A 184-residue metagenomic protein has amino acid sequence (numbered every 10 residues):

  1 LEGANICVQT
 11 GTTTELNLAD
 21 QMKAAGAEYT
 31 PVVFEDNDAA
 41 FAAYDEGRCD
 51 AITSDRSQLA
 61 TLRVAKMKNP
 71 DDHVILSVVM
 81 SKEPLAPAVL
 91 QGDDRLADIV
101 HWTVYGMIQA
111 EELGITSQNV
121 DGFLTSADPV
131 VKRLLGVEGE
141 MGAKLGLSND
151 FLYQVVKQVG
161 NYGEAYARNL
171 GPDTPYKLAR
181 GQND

Functional and structural regions predicted by a protein language model:
L1, Y44-D45, P87, T103: Hydrophobic residues within well-ordered alpha-helices
L1-A40, S57, D94: Bilobed "Venus flytrap"/periplasmic-binding protein-like clamshell domains and structurally analogous long
N5-Q9, I52, A88: Short, well-ordered beta-strand segments
T12, Q58-L59, V79-D150, N161: Extended ligand-binding regions for polar small-molecule ligands
N17-A24, D45-E46, D50-I75: A ligand-binding cleft/hinge motif common to bilobed small-molecule-binding domains
T30, K66-S81, Q91: Short beta-strand->loop
D150-L152, K157-G171: Auxiliary tRNA-acceptor-end handling modules of aminoacyl-tRNA synthetases
R168-D184: Conserved C-terminal helix/tail region of periplasmic/extracytoplasmic solute-binding proteins
